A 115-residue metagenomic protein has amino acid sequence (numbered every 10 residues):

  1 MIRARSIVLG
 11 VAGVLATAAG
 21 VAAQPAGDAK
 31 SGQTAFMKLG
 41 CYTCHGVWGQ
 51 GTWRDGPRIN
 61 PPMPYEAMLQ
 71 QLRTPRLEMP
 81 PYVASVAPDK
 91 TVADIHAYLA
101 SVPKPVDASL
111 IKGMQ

Functional and structural regions predicted by a protein language model:
M1-V11: Bacterial N-terminal signal peptides that target proteins for export
R3, T34, P64-E66, A93 (+1 more regions): Serine/threonine-rich low-complexity intrinsically disordered regions
T17-G20: N-terminal signal peptide c-region/cleavage motif recognized by signal peptidases
Q24-K30, K38-L39, V47, P80-Q115: Flexible coil segments in periplasmic/lumen-exposed cytochrome c-class electron-transfer proteins
A29-M37, T43-P81, S85: Gly/Gly-Pro-rich "capping" loops immediately C-terminal to redox-active cysteine motifs in periplasmic/lumenal
